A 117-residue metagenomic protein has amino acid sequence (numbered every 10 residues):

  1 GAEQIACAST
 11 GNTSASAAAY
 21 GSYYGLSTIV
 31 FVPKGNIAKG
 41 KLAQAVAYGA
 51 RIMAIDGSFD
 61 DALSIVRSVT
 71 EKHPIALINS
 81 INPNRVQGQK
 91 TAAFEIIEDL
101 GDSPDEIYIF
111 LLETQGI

Functional and structural regions predicted by a protein language model:
A2-Y20, Y24-P33, P104-Q115: A short, small-residue-rich loop immediately preceding and capping a beta-strand
I29-E106: Small/polar-residue-rich loop-to-helix segments that shape phosphate-bearing ligand pockets
I81-N84, L112-G116: Short glycine-rich anion-binding loops that position phosphate/pyrophosphate groups of nucleotides and phosphorylated
T91, G116-I117: Active-site-proximal catalytic alpha-helix in oxidoreductases
